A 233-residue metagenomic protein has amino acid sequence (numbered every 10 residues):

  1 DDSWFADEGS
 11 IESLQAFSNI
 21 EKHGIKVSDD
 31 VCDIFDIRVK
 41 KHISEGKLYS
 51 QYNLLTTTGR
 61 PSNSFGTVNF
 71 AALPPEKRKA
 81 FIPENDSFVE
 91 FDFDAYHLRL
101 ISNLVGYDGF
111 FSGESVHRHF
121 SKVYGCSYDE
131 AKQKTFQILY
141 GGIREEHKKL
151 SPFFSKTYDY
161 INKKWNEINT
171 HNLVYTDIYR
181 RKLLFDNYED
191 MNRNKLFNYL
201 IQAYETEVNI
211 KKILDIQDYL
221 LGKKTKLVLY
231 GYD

Functional and structural regions predicted by a protein language model:
D1-V27, G66-R193: Helical catalytic core of nucleic-acid polymerases
F17, D29-T58: Alpha-helical scaffold/interaction cores of sigma-54-like transcription cofactors and many family A DNA polymerases
Y52, N85, T225-K226: A generic hydrophobic-helix recognition signal that picks specific residues within alpha-helical hydrophobic
L55, S62, G66-N69, F93-Y96 (+4 more regions): Short, glycine-/Ser/Thr-/acidic-enriched flexible segments
T56, V89-F91, D177, L200 (+1 more regions): Short conserved micro-motifs on helix faces and helix-strand junctions that flank and scaffold key functional residues
N192-V208: Short glycine-/aliphatic-rich beta-strand segments at the starts of folded cytosolic domains
E207-Y232: Active-site palm subdomain of RNA-directed nucleic acid polymerases
